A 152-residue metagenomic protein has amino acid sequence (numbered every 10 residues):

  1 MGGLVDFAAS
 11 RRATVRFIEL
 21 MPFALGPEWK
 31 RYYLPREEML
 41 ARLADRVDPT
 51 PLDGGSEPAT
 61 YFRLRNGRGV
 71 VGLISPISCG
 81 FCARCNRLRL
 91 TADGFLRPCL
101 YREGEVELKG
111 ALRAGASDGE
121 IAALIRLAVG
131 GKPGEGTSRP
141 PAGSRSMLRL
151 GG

Functional and structural regions predicted by a protein language model:
M1-G72, G110: Radical SAM enzyme [4Fe-4S]-AdoMet core and its adjacent flexible, acidic and glycine-rich loops/tails across
G2, S10, S56, S75-S78 (+3 more regions): Generic serine detector
E19, S75, L100: Short secondary-structure boundary segments
P22, S78-C79, R102-G104: Short, solvent-exposed loop/turn segments at secondary-structure junctions
R65-F95: Active-site oxyanion/phosphate-handling segment shared across diverse enzymes
A83-G152: Flexible mid-to-C-terminal extensions adjoining Fe-S/redox cofactors in radical SAM and related proteins
